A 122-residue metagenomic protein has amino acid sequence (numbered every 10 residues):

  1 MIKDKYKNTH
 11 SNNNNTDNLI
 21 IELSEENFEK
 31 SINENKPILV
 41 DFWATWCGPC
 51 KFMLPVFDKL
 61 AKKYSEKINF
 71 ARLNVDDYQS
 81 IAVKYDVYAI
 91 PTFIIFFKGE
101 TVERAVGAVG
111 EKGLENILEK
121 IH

Functional and structural regions predicted by a protein language model:
M1-L39, T45-I68, Q79-S80, K84 (+2 more regions): Proteins that catalyze or organize thiol-disulfide redox chemistry and the adjacent proteostasis machinery handling
V40, A71-N74: Rossmann-like NAD(H)/NADP(H) cofactor-binding core
